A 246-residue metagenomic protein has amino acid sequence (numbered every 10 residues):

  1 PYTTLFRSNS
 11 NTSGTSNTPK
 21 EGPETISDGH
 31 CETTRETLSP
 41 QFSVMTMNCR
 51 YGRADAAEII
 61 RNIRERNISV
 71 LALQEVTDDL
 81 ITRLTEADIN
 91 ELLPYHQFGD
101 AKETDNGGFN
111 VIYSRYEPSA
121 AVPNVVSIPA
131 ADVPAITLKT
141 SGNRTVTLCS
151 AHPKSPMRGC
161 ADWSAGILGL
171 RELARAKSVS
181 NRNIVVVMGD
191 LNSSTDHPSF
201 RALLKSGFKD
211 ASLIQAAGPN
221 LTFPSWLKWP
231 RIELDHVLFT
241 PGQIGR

Functional and structural regions predicted by a protein language model:
Y2-L5: Short, small-residue-biased leader/transition segments that mark boundaries at the very start of proteins
S8-E36, V70-P153: Structured beta-strand-rich core segments of catalytic domains in phosphoester-bond hydrolases
Q41-A54, K154-S164, F223-W226: Acidic/histidine-rich helix-loop elements that form or flank divalent-metal/phosphate-binding sites at the catalytic
F42-C49, I59-T85, T147-A151, G169-L203 (+1 more regions): Active-site beta-strand/loop signature of hydrolases that rely on acidic residues for catalysis
C49-G52, T77-L80, K102-D105, S119 (+4 more regions): Solvent-exposed loop/turn segments at secondary-structure junctions within structured extracellular/periplasmic domains
R53-A57, A130, R231: Structural motif corresponding to alpha-helix initiation and N-cap regions
I68, L93, P118, R182-I184 (+2 more regions): Local beta-strand N-terminus motif with an aromatic residue
P94-I112, S194-R246: Active site of divalent-metal-dependent phosphoester/diester hydrolases
